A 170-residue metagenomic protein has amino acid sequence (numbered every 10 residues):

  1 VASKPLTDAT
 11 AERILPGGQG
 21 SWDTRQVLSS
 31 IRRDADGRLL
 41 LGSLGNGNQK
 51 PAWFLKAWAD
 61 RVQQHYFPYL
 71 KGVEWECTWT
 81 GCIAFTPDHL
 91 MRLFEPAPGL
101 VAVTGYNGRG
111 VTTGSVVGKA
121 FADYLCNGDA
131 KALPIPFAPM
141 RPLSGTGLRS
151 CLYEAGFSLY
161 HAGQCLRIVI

Functional and structural regions predicted by a protein language model:
V1-P98: Active-site substrate-recognition segment that forms the wall of the catalytic cavity or substrate channel
A97-A102, Y106-I170: C-terminal lid/capping helical subdomain adjacent to the catalytic/cofactor pocket in oxidative enzymes
